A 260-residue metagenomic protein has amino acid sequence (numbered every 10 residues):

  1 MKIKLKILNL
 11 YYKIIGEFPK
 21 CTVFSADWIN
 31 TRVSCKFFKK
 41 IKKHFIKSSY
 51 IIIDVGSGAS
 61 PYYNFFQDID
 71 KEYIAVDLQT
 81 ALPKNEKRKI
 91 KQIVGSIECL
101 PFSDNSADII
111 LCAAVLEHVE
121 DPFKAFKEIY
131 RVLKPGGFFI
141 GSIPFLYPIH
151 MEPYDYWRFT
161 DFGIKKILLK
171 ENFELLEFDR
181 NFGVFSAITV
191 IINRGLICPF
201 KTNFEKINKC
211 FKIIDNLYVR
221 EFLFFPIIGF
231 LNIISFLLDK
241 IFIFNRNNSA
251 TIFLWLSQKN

Functional and structural regions predicted by a protein language model:
M1-N105, I109, F126, R246-L254: Conserved N-terminal segment of class I S-adenosyl-L-methionine
F24, F123-K124, E128, F138-Q258: S-adenosyl-L-methionine-dependent methyltransferase catalytic module, highlighting the catalytic core
C35, K39, Y73, K89 (+6 more regions): A generic structural signal for ordered secondary structure
T80, C99, E117, F145-Y147 (+1 more regions): Active-site micro-motifs of SAM-dependent methyltransferase domains
P101-S103, E120, T160: GHKL-family ATP-binding catalytic core of two-component histidine kinases
C112-V115: A short beta-strand submotif of the Rossmann-like class I SAM-dependent methyltransferase core that lines
V119-E120, L133-P135: Helix-to-beta-strand junctions that scaffold the AdoMet/dcAdoMet cofactor pocket in Class I SAM-dependent enzymes
